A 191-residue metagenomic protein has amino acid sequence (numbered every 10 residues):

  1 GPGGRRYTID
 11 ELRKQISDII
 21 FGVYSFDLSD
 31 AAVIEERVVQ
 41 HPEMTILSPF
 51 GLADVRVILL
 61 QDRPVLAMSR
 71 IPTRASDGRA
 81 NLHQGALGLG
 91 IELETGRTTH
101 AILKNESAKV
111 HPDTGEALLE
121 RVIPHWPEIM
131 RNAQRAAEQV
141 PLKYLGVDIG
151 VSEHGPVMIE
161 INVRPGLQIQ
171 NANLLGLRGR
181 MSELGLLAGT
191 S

Functional and structural regions predicted by a protein language model:
G1-G4, Q84-L87, P124, G146 (+1 more regions): Glycine-centered flexibility motif
P2-L103: Phosphate-binding site of ATP-dependent enzymes
L12-R13, V39, K109-E116: A conserved mid-domain beta-alpha-beta active-site/ligand-binding segment of alpha/beta enzyme cores
V33, A53-D54, N132-A136, L145: Short, hydrophobic/aromatic alpha-helical segments in well-folded domains
R56, D148-G150: Short acidic loop-to-beta-strand element that houses the catalytic metal-binding Asp/Glu of nuclease active sites
T73-G78, A108, G166-I169: A short local loop/turn or secondary-structure capping micro-motif enriched for an aromatic residue
L89-H111, L118, I129, A133: Intrinsically disordered, low-complexity Ser/Thr/Pro/Gly-rich regulatory segments
V110-R131, E138, L142-Y144, V151-S191: C-terminal active-site "lid" helix and adjoining low-complexity regulatory extension at the edge of ATP-using catalytic
